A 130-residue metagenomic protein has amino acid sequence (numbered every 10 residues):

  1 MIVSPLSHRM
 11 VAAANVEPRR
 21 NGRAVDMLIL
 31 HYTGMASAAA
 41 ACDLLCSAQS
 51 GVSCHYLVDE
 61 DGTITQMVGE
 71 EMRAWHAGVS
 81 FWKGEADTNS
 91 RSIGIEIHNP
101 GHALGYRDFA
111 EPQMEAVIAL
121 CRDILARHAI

Functional and structural regions predicted by a protein language model:
I2-A129: Active-site-adjacent loop/helix surface patches within enzyme catalytic domains that shape the substrate-binding cleft
